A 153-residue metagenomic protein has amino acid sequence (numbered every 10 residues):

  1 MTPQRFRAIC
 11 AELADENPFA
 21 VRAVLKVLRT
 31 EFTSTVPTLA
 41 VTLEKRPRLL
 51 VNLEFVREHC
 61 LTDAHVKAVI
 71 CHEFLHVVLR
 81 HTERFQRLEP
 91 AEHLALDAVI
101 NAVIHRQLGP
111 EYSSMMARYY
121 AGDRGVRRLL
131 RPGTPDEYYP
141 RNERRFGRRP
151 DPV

Functional and structural regions predicted by a protein language model:
M1-A68, F74-V153: Short, functionally important secondary-structure microenvironments
